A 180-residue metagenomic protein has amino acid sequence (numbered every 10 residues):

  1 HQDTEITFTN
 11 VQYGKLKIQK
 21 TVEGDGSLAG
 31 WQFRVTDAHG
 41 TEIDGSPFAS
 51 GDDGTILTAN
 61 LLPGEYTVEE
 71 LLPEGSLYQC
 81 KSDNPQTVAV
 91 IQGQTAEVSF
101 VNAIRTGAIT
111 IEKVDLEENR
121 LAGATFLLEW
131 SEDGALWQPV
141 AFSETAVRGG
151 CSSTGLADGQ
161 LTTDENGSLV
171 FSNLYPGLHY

Functional and structural regions predicted by a protein language model:
H1-Y180: Solvent-exposed loop/turn and edge beta-strand elements of beta-rich ligand-binding domains
